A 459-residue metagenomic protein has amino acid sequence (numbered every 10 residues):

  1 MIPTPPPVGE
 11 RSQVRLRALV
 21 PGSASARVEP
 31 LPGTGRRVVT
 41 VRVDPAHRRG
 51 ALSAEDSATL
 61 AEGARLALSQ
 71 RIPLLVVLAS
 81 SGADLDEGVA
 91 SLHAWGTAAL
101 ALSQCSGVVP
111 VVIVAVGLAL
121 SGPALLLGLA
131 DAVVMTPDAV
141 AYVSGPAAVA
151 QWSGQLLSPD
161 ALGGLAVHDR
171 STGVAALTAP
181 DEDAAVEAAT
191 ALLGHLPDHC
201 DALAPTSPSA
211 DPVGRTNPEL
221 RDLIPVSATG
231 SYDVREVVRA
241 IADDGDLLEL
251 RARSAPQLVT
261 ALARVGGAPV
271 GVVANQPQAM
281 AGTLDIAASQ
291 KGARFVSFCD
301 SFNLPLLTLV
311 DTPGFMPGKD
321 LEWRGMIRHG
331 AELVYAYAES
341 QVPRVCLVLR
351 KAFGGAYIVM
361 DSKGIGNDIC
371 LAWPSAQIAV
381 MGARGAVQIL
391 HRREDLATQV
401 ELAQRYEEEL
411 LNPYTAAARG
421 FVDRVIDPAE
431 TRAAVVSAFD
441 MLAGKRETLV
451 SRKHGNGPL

Functional and structural regions predicted by a protein language model:
M1-L459: Ligand-binding clefts of soluble mixed alpha/beta catalytic domains
